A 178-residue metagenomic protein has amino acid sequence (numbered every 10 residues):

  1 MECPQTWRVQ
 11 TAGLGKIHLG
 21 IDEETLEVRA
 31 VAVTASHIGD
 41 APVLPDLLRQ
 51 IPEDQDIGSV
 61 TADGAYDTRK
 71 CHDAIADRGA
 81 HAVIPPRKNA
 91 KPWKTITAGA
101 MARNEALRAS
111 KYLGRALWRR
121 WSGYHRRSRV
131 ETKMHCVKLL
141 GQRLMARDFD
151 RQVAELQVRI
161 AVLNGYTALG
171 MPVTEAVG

Functional and structural regions predicted by a protein language model:
M1, L26-A30, I57, Y112-R115 (+2 more regions): Generic, low-specificity signal for short hydrophobic/alpha-helical stretches with a mild N-terminal bias, encompassing
M1-K88, P92-K94, A98-G99, V158-I160 (+2 more regions): Polybasic low-complexity intrinsically disordered regions
G20-E24, P45-L48, L107-L113, M134-L140: Short amphipathic alpha-helical segments, especially helix-boundary/capping motifs
G64-V137, M145: Helix-centered, glycine/charged polyanion-binding patches within enzymatic domains that contact phosphate-containing
R115-G178: Basic, amphipathic alpha-helical segments enriched in Lys/Arg and hydrophobic/aromatic residues
